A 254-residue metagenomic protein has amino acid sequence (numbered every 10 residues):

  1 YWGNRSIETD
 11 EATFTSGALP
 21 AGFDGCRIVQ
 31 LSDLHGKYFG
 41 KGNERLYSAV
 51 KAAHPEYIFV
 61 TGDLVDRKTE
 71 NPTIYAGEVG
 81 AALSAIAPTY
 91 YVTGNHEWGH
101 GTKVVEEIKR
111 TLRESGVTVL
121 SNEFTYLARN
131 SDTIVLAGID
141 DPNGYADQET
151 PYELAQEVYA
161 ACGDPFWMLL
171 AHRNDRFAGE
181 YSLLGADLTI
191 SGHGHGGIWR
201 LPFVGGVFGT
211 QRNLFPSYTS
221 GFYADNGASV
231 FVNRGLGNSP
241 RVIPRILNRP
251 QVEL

Functional and structural regions predicted by a protein language model:
Y1-I28, S32: Acidic, histidine-bearing metal-coordination/catalytic regions of metal-dependent phosphoesterases
D10-G17, E123-N130, G221-D225: Short acidic-hydrophobic surface loop/beta-edge motif
G22-T118: Membrane-embedded segments
V29-S32, Y57-D63, P88-N95, L120-E123 (+3 more regions): Active-site neighborhood of phospho(di)ester-bond hydrolases with catalytic His/Asp-centered motifs
H35-G36, L64-R67, N95-G99, T125-L127 (+4 more regions): Solvent-exposed loop/turn segments at secondary-structure junctions within structured extracellular/periplasmic domains
A52-H54, N130-S131, Y159-D164, L183 (+1 more regions): Glycine-rich phosphate-binding loop signature in dinucleotide/nucleotide-binding domains
E106-V117, R129-L170, F177-A178, V242-R245: Binuclear metal-dependent hydrolase catalytic cores centered on His/Asp/Glu-rich metal-binding motifs
M168, N174-E253: Conserved beta-sheet core of the metallophosphoesterase superfamily
